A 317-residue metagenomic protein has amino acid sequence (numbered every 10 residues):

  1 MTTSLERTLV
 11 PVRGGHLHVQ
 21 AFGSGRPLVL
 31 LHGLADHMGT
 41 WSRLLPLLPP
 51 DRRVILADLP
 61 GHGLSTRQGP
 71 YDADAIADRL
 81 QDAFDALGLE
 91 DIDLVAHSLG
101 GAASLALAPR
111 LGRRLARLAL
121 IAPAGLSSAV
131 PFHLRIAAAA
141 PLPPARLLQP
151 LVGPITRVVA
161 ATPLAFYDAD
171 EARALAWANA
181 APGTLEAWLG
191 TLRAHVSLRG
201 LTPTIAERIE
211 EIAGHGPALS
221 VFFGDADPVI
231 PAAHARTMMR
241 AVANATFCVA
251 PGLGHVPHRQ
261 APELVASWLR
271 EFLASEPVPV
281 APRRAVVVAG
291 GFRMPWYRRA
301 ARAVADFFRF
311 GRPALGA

Functional and structural regions predicted by a protein language model:
R13, Q20-F22, I55-L99, S267: Active-site loop/oxyanion-hole signature of alpha/beta-hydrolase fold enzymes
G15-T66: Conserved HGGG/HGGXW glycine-rich cap/lid loop of the alpha/beta-hydrolase fold
P109, A116-P150: Flexible "cap/lid" loop of the alpha/beta hydrolase fold
Q149-G214: Conserved alpha/beta-hydrolase catalytic His-Asp/Glu region
I205-A206, P231-R240: Short alpha-helix in the alpha/beta-hydrolase fold that links the catalytic acid
H215, V221-F223, D227: Short beta-strand/loop motif that positions the catalytic acidic residue of the alpha/beta-hydrolase fold
A226-I230, H255: Acidic catalytic loop of the alpha/beta-hydrolase fold
A245-A317: Catalytic active-site module of serine/aspartate enzymes centered on a nucleophile-bearing elbow/loop
